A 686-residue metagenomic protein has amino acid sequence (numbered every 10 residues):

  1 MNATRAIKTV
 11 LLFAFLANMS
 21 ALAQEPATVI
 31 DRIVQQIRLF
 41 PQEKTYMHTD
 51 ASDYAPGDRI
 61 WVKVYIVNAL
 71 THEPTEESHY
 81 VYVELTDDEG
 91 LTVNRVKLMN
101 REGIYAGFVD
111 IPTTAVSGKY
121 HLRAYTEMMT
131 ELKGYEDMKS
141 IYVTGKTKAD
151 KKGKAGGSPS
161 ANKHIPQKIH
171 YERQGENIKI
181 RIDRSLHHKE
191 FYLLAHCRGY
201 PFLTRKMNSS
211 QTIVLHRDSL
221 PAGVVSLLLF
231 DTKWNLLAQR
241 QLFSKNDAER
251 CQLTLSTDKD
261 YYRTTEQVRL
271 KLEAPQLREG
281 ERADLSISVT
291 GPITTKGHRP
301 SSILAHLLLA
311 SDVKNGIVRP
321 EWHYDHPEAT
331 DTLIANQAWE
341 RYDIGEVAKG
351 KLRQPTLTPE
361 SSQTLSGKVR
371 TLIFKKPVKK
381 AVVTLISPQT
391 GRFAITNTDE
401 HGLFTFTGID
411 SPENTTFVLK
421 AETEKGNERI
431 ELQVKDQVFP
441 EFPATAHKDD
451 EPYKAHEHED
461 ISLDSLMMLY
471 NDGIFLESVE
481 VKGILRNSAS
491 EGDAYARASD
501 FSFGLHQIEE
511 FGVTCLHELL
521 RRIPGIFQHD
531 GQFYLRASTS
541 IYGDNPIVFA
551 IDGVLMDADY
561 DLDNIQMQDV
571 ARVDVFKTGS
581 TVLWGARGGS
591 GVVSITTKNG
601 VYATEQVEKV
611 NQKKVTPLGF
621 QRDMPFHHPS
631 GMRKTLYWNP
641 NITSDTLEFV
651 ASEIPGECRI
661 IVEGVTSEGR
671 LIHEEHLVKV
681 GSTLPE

Functional and structural regions predicted by a protein language model:
M1-D31, L272, E686: Bacterial Sec-dependent N-terminal signal peptides
Q24-K44, H48, Y54-A55, R59-L98 (+1 more regions): Contiguous segments within soluble domain cores/interaction surfaces
I37-F40, A51, A55, E76 (+12 more regions): Surface-exposed, low-complexity/disordered segments and acidic/polar micro-motifs at processing/linker regions
H48, S256, R392, D559-D561: Short, solvent-exposed loop/turn positions at domain surfaces that link secondary-structure elements or cap domain
T86-D87, Y192-T204, K233-R240: Extended, solvent-exposed regions of the mature portions of secreted/cell-surface glycoproteins
Y105-I111: Ligand-binding face of N-terminal immunoglobulin V-set domains in extracellular IgSF glycoproteins
H517-L555, T581-G600: Extracytoplasmic beta-strand/coil segments of soluble accessory domains associated with Gram-negative outer-membrane
Q532-K577, A603-V607, V662: Periplasmic plug
